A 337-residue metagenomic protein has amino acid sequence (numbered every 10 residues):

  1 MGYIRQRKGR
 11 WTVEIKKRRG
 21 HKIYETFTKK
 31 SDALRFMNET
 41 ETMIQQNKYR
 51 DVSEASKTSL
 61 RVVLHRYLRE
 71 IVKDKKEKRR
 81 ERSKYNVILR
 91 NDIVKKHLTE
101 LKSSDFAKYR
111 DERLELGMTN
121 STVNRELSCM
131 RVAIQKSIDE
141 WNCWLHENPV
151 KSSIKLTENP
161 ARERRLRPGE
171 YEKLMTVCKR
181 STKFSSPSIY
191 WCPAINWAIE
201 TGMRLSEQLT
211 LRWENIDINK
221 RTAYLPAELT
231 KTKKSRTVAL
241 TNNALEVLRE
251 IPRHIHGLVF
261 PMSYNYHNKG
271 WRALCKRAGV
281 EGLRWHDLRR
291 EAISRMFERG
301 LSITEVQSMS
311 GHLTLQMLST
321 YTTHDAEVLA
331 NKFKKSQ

Functional and structural regions predicted by a protein language model:
M1-T28: Short, Arg/Lys-rich segments that mark the N-terminal edge of DNA/RNA- and chromatin-recognition modules
I15-R19, K155-R162, C178-S181, S206 (+2 more regions): Basic, Lys/Arg-rich DNA-contacting stretches centered on the C-terminal catalytic core of tyrosine recombinase systems
T42-Q46, V62-G117, A133-Q135, D139: Basic/aromatic-enriched alpha-helical hairpins
N124, D139, L145-L205, L209 (+3 more regions): Basic, Lys/Arg- and aromatic-enriched nucleic-acid-binding interface segment
D139, P193-N196, E200-E207, A273 (+4 more regions): C-terminal catalytic core of tyrosine-transesterase DNA break-rejoin enzymes
R165, A227-T232, L245, N265 (+2 more regions): Catalytic-site neighborhood detector that most strongly recognizes the C-terminal catalytic loop/helix of tyrosine
G169-E172, L229, A239-E281: Active-site/catalytic core of tyrosine-dependent DNA strand-transfer enzymes
K173, R236-N242, E246, E250 (+3 more regions): DNA/chromatin major-groove-contacting recognition/catalytic segments
